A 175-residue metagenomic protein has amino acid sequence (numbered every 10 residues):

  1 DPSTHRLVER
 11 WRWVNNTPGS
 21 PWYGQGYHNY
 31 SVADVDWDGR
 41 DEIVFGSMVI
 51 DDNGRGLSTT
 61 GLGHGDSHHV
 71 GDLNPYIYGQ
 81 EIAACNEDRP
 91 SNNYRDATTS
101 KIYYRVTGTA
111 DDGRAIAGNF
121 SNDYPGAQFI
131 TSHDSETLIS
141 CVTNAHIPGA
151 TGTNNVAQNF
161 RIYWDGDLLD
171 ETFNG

Functional and structural regions predicted by a protein language model:
D1-G175: Beta-propeller-forming repeat regions
